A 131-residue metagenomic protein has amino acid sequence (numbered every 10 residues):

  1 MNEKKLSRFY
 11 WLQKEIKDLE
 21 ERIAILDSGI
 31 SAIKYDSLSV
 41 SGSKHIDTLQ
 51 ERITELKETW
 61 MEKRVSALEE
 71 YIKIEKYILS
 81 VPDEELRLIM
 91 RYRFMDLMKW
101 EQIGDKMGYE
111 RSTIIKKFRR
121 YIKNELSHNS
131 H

Functional and structural regions predicted by a protein language model:
M1-Y77, N129-H131: N-terminal interaction/assembly modules
P82-D96: Short amphipathic alpha helix immediately N-terminal
Q102-M107: Short alpha-helical "recognition helix" segments of helix-turn-helix
E110-R111, I115: Short coil turns linking two alpha-helices in DNA-binding domains
F118-E125: DNA major-groove recognition helix of helix-turn-helix
